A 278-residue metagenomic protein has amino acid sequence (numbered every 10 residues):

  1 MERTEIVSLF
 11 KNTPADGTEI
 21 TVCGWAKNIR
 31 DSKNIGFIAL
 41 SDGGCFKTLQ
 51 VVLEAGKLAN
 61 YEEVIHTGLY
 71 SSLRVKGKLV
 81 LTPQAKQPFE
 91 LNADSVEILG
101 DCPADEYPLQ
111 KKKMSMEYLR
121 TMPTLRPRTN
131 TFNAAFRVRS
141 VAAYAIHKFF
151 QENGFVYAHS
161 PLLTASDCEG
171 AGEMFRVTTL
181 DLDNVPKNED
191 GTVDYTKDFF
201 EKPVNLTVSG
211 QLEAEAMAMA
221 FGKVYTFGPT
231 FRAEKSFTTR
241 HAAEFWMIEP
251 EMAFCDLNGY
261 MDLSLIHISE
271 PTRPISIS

Functional and structural regions predicted by a protein language model:
E2-A253: Class II aminoacyl-tRNA synthetase-like tRNA-binding/catalytic domains
D256-L265: Extended, domain-scale alpha-helical bundle/helix-rich regions
I266-S278: Single conserved hydrophobic/aromatic residue that forms the stacking wall/gate of nucleotide- or nucleobase-binding
